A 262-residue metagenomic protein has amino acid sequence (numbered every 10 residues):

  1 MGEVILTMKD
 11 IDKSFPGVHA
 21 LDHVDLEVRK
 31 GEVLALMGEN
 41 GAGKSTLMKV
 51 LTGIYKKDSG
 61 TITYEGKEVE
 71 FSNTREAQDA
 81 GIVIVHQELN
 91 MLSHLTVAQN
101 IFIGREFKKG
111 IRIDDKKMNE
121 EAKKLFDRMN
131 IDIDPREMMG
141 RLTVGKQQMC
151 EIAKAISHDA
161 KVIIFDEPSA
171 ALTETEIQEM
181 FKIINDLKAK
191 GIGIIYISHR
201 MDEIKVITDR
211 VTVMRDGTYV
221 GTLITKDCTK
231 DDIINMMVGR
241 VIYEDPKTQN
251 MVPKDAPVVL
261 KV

Functional and structural regions predicted by a protein language model:
G2-V262: Glycine-rich phosphate-binding loops of nucleotide-dependent enzymes
